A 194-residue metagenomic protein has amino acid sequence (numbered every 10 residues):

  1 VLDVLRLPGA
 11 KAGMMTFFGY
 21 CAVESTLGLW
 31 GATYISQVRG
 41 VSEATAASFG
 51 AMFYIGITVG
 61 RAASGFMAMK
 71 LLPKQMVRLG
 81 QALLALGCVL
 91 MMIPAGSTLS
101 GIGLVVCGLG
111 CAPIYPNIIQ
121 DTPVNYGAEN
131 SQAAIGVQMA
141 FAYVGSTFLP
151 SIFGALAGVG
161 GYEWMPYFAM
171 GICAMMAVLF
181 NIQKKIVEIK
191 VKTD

Functional and structural regions predicted by a protein language model:
P8-A51, I55-T58: Extracytoplasmic gate region of multi-pass secondary transporters
V23-I35, A63, I118, T122 (+1 more regions): Hydrophobic/aromatic end-of-helix segments at the C-terminal termini of transmembrane alpha-helices
I35-S36, M67-A68, I152-G161: Interfacial helix-cap and linker-helix signal at transmembrane-aqueous boundaries of multi-pass secondary transporters
E43-A44, A128-Q138: Loop-to-transmembrane helix entry/capping segments in MFS-fold secondary transporters and related SLC/MFSD carriers
Q75-L90: Structural signature of the two symmetry-related core transmembrane helices
G87, T98-V106: Paired small-residue
P113-G127: Intracellular juxtamembrane helix-capping segments at the cytosolic ends of symmetry-related transmembrane helices
M170-D194: Multi-pass alpha-helical transporter architecture, strongest for 12-TM Major Facilitator/SLC carriers used
